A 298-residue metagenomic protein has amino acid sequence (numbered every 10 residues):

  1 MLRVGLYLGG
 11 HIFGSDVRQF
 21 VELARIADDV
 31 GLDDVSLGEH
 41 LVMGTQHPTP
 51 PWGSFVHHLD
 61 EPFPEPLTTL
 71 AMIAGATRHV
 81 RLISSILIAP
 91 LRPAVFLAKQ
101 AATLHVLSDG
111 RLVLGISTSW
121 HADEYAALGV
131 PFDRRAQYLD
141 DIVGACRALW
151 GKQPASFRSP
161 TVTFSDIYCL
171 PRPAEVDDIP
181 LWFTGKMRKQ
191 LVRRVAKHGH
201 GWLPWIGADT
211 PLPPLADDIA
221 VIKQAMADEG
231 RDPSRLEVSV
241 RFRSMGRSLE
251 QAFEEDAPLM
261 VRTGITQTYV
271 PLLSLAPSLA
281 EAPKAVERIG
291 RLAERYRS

Functional and structural regions predicted by a protein language model:
M1-S298: Active-site-adjacent structural elements that line small-molecule/cofactor binding pockets in enzymes
